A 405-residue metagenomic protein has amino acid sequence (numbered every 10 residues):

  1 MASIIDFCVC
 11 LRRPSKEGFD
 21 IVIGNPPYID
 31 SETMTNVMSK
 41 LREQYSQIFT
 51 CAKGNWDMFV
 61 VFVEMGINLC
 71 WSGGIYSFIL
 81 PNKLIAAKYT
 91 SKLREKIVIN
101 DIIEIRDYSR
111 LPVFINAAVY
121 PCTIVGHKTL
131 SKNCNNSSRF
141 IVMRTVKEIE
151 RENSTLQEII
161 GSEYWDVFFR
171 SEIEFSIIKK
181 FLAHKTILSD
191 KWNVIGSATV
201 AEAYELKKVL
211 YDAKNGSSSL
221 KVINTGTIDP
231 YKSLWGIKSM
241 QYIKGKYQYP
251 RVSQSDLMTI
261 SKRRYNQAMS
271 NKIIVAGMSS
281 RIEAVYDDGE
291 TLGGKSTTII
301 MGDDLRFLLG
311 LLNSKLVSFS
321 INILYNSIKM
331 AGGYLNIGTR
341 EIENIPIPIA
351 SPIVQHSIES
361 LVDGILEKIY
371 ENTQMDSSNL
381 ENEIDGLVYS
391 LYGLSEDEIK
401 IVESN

Functional and structural regions predicted by a protein language model:
A2-D212, Y286-T297, L305, G333-I342: Signature of N6-adenine DNA methyltransferases within the class I
I4, M38, T90, I102 (+11 more regions): Alpha-helix initiation and N-capping motif
C10, V22-N25, I29, Q44 (+14 more regions): Generic, well-ordered alpha-helical scaffold segments in large soluble proteins
I23, S162-A203, S218-V222, G226 (+1 more regions): Non-catalytic DNA-recognition/assembly elements of restriction-modification systems
V60, I67-C70, I173-V354: Polybasic, glycine- and aromatic-enriched phosphate-binding surface used to engage nucleic acids
K88, F307, H356-I358: Residues that form or flank phosphate/diphosphate-binding pockets in enzymes that use nucleotide phosphates
S131-N133, P230-L234, S395-E398: Short helix-capping/linker segments at secondary-structure and domain boundaries
S137-K147, I237-Y242, G289-E290, K315 (+1 more regions): Short intrinsically disordered coil segments
